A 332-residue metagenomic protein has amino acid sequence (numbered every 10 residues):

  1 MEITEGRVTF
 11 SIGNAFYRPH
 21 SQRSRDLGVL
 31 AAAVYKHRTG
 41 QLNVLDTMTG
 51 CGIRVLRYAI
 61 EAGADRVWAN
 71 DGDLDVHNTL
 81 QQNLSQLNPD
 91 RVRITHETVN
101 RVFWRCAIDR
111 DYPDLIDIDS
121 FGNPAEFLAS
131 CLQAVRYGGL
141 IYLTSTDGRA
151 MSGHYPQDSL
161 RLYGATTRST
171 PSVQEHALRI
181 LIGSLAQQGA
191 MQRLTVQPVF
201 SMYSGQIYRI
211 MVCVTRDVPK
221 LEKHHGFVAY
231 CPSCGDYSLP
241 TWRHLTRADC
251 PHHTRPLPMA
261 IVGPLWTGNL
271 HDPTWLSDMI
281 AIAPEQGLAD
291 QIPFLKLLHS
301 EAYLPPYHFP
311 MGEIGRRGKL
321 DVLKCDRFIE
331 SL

Functional and structural regions predicted by a protein language model:
M1-L332: SAM-dependent transferase fold signal centered on methyltransferase-like domains, encompassing both Class I
